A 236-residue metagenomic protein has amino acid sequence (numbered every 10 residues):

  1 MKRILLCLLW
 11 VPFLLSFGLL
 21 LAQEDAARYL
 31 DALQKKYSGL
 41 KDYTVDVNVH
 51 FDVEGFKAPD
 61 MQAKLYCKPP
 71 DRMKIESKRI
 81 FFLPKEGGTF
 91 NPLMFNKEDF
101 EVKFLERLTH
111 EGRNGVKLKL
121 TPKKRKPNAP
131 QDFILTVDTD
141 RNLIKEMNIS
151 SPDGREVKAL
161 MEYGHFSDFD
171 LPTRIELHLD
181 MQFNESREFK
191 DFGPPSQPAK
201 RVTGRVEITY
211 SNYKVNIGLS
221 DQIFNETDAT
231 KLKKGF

Functional and structural regions predicted by a protein language model:
M1-I4: Positively charged n-region of N-terminal signal peptides that target proteins for export
C7-F17: Bacterial N-terminal signal peptides
G18-N48, D52-E54, K234-F236: N-terminal leader/targeting segments and the immediate start of mature chains
D25-R28, M94-L105, R155-K158, E207-I208: A short, amphipathic edge element
A32, A63-K68, K158-S167: Extended lipid/amphipathic-ligand handling interfaces
K36-Y43, F56, E111-R113, D140 (+1 more regions): Edge/loop elements at the starts and ends of beta-strands within beta-rich repeat scaffolds
D52-E111: An acidic-aromatic
N114-N225: Gly/Pro-enriched, hydrophobic low-complexity segments that function as extracytoplasmic propeptides/linkers
